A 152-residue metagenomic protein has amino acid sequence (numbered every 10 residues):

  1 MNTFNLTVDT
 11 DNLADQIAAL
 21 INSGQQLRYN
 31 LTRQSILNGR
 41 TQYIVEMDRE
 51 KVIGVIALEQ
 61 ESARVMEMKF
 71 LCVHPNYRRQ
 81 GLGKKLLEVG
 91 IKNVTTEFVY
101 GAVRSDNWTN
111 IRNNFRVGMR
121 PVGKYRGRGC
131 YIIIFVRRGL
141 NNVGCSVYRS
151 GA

Functional and structural regions predicted by a protein language model:
M1-N12, N142-A152: Conserved N-terminal entry element of GNAT/NAT acetyltransferase domains
F4-K69, H74: Acetyl-CoA-dependent GNAT
R40, R64, N107, R128-I132: Short acidic/glycine-enriched loop/turn segments that link adjacent beta-strands
F70-R78, V103-R104: A short, internal acetyl-CoA/4′-phosphopantetheine-binding micro-motif in the GNAT/acyltransferase core
V73, R79-K92, R116: Conserved acetyl-CoA-binding loop-helix of GNAT-fold acetyltransferases
V94-S105: Conserved GNAT acetyl-CoA-binding A-motif
S105-K124: Conserved active-site alpha-helix within GNAT-family acetyltransferase domains
